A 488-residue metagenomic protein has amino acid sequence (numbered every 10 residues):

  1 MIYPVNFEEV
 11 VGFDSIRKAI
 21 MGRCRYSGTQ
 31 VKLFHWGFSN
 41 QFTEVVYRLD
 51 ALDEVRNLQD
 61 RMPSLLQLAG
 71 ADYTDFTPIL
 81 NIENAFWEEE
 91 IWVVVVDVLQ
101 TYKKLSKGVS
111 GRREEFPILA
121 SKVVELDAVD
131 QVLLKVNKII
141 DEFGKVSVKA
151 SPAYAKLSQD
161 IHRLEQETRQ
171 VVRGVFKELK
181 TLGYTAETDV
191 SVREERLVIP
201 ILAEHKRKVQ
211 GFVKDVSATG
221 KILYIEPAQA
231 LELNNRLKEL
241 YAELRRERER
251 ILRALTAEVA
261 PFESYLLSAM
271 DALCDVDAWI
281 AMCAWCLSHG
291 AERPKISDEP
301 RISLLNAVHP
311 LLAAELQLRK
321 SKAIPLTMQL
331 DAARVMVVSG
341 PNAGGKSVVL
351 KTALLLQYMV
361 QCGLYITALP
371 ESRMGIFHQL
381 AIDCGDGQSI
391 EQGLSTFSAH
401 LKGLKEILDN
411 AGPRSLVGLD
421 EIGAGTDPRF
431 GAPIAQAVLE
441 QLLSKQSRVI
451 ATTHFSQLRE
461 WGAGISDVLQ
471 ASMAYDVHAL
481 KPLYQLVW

Functional and structural regions predicted by a protein language model:
M1-A153, L157, F262-Y265, A269-C283: Conserved amphipathic alpha-helical "coupling/scaffold" segments that transmit conformational changes between domains
I16, I20, V31-F34, E195 (+4 more regions): Gly/Lys-enriched N-terminal cap/neck module of very large, oligomeric protein machines
V31, N84-W87, G108-E115, G174-T188 (+4 more regions): Active-site phosphate-binding and catalytic loops of NTP-dependent enzymes
V45, L49-L52, Q59, Y73 (+9 more regions): Amphipathic alpha-helical coiled-coil segments
K156-H205, R301: Extended, Lys/Arg-enriched charged tracts that mediate electrostatic binding to polyanionic substrates
I222-L223, A228: Divalent-cation-assisted or electrostatically stabilized phosphate/pyrophosphate-binding catalytic cores
A272, A278-A313: Charged, amphipathic alpha-helical linker segments immediately N-terminal to NTP-binding catalytic cores
S297-W488: ATPase nucleotide-binding head domains, primarily ABC-like/P-loop NTPase cores
